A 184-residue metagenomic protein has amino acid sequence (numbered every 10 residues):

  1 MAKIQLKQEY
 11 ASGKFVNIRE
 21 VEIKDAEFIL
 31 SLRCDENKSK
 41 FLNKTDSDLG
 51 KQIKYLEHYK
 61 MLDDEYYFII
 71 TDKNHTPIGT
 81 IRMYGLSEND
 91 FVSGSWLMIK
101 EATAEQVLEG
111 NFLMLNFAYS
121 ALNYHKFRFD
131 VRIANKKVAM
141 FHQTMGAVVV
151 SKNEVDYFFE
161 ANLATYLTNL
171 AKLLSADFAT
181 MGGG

Functional and structural regions predicted by a protein language model:
M1-A26, L32-C34, Y67, N74-G184: Acyl-donor (CoA/ACP) binding surface of acyl/acetyltransferases
I23-L30, L49, I53, E57: An amphipathic alpha-helix signature
D35-K38, M61: Residue-level marker of structural boundaries
N37-Y55: Conserved GNAT-fold acetyl-CoA-binding loop/helix
D48, D72-N74: Short, glycine/charge-rich beta-strand/loop segments that flank catalytic centers and engage negatively charged groups
D48-K51, K60-M61, M98-K100: Juxtamembrane/interface motifs at transmembrane-helix termini
E57-I69: A short helix-loop-beta-strand connector motif used in the catalytic cores of GNAT acetyltransferases and, in some
